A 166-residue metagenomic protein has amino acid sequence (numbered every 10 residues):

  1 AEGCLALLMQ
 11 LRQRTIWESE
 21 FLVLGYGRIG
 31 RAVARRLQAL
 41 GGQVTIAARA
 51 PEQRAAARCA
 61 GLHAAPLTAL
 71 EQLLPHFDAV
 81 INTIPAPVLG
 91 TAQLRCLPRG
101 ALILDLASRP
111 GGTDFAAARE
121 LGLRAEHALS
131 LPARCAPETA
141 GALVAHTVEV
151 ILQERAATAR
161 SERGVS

Functional and structural regions predicted by a protein language model:
A1-E18, G112-S166: Adenosine-phosphate binding glycine-rich loop
W17-Q38: Glycine-rich adenosine-cofactor-binding loop
I29, E52, R109: Conserved Rossmann-like nucleotide-cofactor binding loop
L40-A60: NAD(P)-binding Rossmann-fold cofactor-contacting core
A57-R134: Rossmann-like adenosine-cofactor binding region
